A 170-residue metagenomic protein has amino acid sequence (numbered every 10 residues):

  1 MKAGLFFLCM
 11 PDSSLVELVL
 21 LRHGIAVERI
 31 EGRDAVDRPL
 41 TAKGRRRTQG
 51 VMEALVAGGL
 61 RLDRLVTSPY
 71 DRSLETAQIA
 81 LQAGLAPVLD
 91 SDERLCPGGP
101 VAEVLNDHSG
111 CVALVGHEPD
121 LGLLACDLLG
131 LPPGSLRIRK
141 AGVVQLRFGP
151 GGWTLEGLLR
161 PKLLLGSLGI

Functional and structural regions predicted by a protein language model:
M1-C9: N-terminal amphipathic/basic-hydrophobic helices that include classical n-h-c signal peptides and signal-anchor
D12-G99, D107, L121-G122, G134-A141 (+1 more regions): Active-site-proximal alpha-helix that buttresses catalytic centers in soluble enzyme cores
I79-A80, D127-L128, G149: Residue-level signal for well-ordered alpha-helical positions
H108-G110, G149: Structured helix-beta-strand junction loops
G110-A125, L129: A glycine-rich beta-strand to alpha-helix segment that forms a phosphate/ribose-binding loop at ligand/cofactor sites
P132-E156, R160-L165: Domain-level recognition of soluble alpha/beta enzyme cores, biased toward histidine phosphatases/phosphomutases
